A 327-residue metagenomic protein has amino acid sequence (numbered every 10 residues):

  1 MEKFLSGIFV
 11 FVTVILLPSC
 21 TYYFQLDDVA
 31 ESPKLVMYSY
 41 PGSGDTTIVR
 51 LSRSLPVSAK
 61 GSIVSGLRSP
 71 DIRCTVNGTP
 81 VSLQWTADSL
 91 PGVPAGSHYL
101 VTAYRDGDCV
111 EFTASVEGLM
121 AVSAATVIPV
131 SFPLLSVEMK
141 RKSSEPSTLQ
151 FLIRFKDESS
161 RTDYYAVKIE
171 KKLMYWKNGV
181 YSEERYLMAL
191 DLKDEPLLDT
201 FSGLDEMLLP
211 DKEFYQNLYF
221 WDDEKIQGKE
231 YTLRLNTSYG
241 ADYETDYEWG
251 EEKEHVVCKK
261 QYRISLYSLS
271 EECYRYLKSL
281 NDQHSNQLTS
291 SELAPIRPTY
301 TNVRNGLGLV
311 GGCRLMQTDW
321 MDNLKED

Functional and structural regions predicted by a protein language model:
M1-I8: Bacterial N-terminal signal peptides that target proteins for export
I8-F9, S39: A ubiquitous, low-specificity "background" feature that marks scattered single residues across proteins without
L16-S19: C-terminal motif of bacterial Sec signal peptides marking the signal peptidase cleavage site
T21-D327: A sequence/structural signal for flexible, mid-protein segments enriched in small/helix-disrupting residues
